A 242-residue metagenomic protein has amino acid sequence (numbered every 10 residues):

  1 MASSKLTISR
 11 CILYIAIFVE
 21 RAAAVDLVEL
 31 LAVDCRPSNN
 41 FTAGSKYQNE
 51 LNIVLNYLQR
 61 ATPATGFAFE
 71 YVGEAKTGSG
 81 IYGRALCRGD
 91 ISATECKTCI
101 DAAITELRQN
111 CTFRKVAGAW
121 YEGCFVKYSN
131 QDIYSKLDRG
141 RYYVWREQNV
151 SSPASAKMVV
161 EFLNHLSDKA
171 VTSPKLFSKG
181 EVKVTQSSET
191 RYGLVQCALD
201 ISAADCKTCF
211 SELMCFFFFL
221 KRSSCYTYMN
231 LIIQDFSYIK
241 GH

Functional and structural regions predicted by a protein language model:
A2-H242: Extracellular secretory-pathway ectodomains and N-terminal mature segments of eukaryotic proteins
